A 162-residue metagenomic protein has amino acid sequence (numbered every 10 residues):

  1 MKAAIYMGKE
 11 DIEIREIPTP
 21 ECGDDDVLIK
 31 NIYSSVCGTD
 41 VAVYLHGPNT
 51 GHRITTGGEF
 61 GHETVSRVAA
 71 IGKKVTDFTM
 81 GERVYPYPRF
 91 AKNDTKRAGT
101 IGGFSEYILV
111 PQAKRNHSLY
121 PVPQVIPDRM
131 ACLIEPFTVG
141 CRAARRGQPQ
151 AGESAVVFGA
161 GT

Functional and structural regions predicted by a protein language model:
K2, D26-L28, S154: Residues that mark the start of a beta-strand
A4-I12: Extracellular beta-rich ligand/substrate-recognition surface
P18-S34, P48-F90, P123-V125: Glycine-rich beta-strand-centered segment in the early N-terminal region that forms part of a ligand/cofactor-binding
C37: Short cysteine clusters
D40: Active-site phosphate-binding/coordination module
Y87-F158: NAD(P)H dinucleotide-binding glycine-rich loop of Rossmann-like/cofactor-binding domains, especially the beta1-alpha1
G161: Conserved glycine-rich cofactor-binding loop
